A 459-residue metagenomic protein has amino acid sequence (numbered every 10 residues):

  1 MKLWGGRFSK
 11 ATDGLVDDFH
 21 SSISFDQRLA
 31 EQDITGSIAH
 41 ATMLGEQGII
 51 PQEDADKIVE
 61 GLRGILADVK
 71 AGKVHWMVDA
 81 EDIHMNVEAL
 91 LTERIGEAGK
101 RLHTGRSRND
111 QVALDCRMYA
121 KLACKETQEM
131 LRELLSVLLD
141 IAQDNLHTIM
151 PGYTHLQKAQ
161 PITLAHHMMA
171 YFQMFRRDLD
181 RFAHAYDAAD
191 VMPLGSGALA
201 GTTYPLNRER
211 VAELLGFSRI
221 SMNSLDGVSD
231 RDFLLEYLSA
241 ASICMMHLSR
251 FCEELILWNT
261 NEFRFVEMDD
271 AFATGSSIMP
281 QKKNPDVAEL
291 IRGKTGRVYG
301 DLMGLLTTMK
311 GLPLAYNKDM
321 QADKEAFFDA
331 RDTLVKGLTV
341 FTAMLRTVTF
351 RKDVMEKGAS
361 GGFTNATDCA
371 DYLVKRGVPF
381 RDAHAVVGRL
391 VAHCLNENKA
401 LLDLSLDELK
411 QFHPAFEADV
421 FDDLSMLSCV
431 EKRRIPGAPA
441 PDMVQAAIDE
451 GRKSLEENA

Functional and structural regions predicted by a protein language model:
M1-G201, L206-E213, T274-G275, D286 (+3 more regions): A helix-coil-helix interface module used to build multimeric assemblies and to scaffold catalytic/cofactor sites
M1-G36, E97-A98, M279-A459: Glycine-rich cofactor/substrate-binding loops
I23, A80-D82, T92-E93, E236 (+3 more regions): A short linear-motif detector with a strong N-terminal bias
S37, H84, E88, L234-Y237 (+2 more regions): Short runs of predominantly hydrophobic/aromatic residues within well-ordered alpha helices that form helix-helix
G45, L62-K73, L91, I95-G99 (+18 more regions): Structural signal for hydrophobic packing residues in well-ordered secondary-structure cores of soluble enzyme domains
I49-I50, V74, F263-R264, P379 (+1 more regions): Conserved hydrophobic residue
R117-C124, Q128, Q143, P151 (+3 more regions): Charged, flexible cofactor/metal-binding loops and thiol motifs
